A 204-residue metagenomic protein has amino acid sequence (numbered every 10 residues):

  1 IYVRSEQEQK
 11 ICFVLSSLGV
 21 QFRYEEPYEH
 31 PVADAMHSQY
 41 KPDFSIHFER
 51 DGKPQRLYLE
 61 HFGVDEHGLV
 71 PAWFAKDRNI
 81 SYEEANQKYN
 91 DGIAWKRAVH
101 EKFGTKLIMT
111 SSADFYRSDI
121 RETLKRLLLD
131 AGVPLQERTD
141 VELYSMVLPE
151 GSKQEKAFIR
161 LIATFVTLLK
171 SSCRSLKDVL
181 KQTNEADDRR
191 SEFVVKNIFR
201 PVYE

Functional and structural regions predicted by a protein language model:
I1-G19: Solvent-exposed, charged helical/coil patches that constitute nucleic-acid or partner-interaction surfaces
S16-M36, D43: A short acidic/basic microdomain associated with nuclease active sites
Y28-P31, G63-E66, A113-Y116: Short, solvent-exposed loop/turn segments at secondary-structure junctions
H37-S45, E122-L127: Short low-complexity, flexible loop/linker segments enriched in glycine and/or proline with clustered acidic
K41-D91: Short beta-strand-loop-alpha-helix junction that forms the active-site gateway of nucleic-acid-processing nucleases
Y82-K88, G92-L107: E2/UBC-UEV (E2-variant) core
A98-K156, R160, T164: Basic, glycine-rich
K153-E204: Accessory N-terminal region flanking or inserted into the helicase ATPase core in nucleic-acid motor proteins
